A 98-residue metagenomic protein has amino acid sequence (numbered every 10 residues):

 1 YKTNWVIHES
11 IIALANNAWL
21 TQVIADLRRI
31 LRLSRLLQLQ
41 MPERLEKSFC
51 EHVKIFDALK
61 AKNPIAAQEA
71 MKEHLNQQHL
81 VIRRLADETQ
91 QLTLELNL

Functional and structural regions predicted by a protein language model:
Y1-L37, F49-A58, A66-L80: Conserved amphipathic alpha-helical segments that form helical-bundle/coiled-coil interaction surfaces
Q40-R44: Solvent-exposed loop and edge beta-strand segments that line ligand/cofactor-binding and catalytic clefts
P64-L98: C-terminal effector-binding regulatory domain of bacterial HTH transcription factors
